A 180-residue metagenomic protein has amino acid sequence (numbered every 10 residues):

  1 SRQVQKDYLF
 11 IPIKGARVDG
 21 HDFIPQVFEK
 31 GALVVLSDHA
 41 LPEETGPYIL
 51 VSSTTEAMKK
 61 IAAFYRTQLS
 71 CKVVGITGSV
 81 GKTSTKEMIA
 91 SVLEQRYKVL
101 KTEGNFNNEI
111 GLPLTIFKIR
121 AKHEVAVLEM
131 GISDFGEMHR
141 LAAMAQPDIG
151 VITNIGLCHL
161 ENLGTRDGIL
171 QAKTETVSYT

Functional and structural regions predicted by a protein language model:
S1-K60: N-terminal leader/targeting and accessory segments in enzymes
D7, S52, Q95, Y179-T180: Compositionally biased, intrinsically disordered low-complexity segments
A57-Y179: Phosphate-binding loop of NTP-binding sites
